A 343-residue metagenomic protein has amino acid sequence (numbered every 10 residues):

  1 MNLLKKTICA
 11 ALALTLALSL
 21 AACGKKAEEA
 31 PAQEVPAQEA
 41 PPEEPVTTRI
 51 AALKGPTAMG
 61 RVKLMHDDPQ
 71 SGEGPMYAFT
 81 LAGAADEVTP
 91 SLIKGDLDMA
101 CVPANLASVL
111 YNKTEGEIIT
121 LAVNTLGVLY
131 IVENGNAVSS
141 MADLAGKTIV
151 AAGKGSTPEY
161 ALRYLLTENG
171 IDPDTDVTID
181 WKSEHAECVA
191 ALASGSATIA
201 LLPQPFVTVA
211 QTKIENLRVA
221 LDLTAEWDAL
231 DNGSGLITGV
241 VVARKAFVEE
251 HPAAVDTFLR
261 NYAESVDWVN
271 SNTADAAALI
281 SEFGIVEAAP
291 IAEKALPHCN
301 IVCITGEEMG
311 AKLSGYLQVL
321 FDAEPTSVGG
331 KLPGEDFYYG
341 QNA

Functional and structural regions predicted by a protein language model:
M1-A10: Bacterial N-terminal signal peptides that target proteins for export
L18-A22: C-terminal motif of bacterial Sec signal peptides marking the signal peptidase cleavage site
G24-K26: Bacterial signal peptide processing site
V35-D172, I179-W181, T198-Q204, N216-D222: Short, glycine-/small- and polar/acidic-enriched structural segments that line small-molecule recognition paths
K63-M65, L129-S140, G235-A254, T305: A bilobed periplasmic-binding-protein/Venus flytrap-type ligand-binding module shared by bacterial periplasmic
N105-L106, T114, A186-L279: Pocket-lining segment of extracytoplasmic ligand-binding domains
V248-A323: Secondary-structure end/capping motifs
S314-A343: Conserved C-terminal helix/tail region of periplasmic/extracytoplasmic solute-binding proteins
